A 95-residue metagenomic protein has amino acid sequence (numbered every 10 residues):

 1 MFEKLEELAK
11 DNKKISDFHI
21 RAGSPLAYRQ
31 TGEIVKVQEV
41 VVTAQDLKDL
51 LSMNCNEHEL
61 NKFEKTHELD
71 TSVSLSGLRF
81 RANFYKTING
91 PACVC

Functional and structural regions predicted by a protein language model:
M1-C95: N-terminal "pre-motor" subdomain/linker immediately upstream of P-loop NTPase catalytic cores
